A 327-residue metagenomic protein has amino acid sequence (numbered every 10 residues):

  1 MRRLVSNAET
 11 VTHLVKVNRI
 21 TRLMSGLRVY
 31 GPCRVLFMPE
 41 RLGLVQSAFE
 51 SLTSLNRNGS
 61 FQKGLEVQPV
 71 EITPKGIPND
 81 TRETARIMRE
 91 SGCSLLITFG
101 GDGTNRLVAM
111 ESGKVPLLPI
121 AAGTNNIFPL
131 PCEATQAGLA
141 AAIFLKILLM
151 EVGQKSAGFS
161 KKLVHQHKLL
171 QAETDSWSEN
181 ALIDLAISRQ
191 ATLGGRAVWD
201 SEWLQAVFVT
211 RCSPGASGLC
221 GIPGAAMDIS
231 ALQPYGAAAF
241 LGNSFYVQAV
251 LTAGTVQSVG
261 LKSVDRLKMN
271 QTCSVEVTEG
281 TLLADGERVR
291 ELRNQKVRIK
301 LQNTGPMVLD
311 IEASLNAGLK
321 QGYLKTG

Functional and structural regions predicted by a protein language model:
M1, F37, F49, E83 (+1 more regions): ATP/nucleoside-binding phosphotransfer catalytic cores, i.e., glycine-rich phosphate-binding loops
M1, R41, G101-G103, G123: Short glycine-rich anion-binding loops that position phosphate/pyrophosphate groups of nucleotides and phosphorylated
M1-L95, M110: ATP/NTP phosphate-donor binding region
R34-V35, S94-I97, V115-L118, E179-D184 (+3 more regions): Structural motif
V45-Q46, T104-R106, L283: Short, well-ordered alpha-helical microsegments
L95-F99, L107-E133: Short, acidic/small-residue loops that bind anionic groups at enzyme active sites
T124-A172: Short, glycine-/small-residue-rich phosphate/pyrophosphate-handling segment
G153-D265, M269-Q271: ATP/pyrophosphate-binding catalytic subdomain of soluble kinases
